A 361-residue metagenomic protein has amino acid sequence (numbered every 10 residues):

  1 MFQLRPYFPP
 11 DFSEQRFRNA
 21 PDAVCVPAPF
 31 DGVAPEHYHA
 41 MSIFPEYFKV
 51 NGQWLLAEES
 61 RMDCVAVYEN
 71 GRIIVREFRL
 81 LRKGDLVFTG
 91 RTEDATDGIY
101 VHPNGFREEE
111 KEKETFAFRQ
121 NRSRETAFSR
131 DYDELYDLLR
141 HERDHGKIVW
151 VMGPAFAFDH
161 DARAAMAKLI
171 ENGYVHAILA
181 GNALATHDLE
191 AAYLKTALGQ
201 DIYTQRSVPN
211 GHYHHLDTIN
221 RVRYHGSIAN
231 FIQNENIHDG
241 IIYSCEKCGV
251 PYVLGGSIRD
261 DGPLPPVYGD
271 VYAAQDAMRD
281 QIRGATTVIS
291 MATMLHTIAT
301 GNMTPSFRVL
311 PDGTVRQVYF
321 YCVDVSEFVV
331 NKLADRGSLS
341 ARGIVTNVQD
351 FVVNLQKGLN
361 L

Functional and structural regions predicted by a protein language model:
M1-R82: Long terminal accessory regions outside catalytic cores
R82-G90: Loop/turn positions that initiate beta-strands
E93-D94, M152-H160, A183-T186, D260 (+1 more regions): Gly/Ser/Thr-rich loops at beta-strand to alpha-helix junctions that form or flank small-molecule/cofactor-binding
I99-P103, H160-A165, D188-L194, L264-V267 (+2 more regions): Short acidic, glycine/serine/threonine-rich loops at helix termini
E108-S123, N220-Y224: Gly-rich Lys/Arg/Thr-decorated short loops/hinges at beta-loop-alpha junctions or inter-strand turns that position
D133-I148, L169, C245, D280-A285: Glycine-rich phosphate/diphosphate-binding loops that line cofactor/substrate pockets in enzymes
I170, V175-R221, S290: Active-site histidine-anchored catalytic micro-motif
I202, V208-V250, S257-V288, T293-L361: C-terminal functional extensions of proteins
